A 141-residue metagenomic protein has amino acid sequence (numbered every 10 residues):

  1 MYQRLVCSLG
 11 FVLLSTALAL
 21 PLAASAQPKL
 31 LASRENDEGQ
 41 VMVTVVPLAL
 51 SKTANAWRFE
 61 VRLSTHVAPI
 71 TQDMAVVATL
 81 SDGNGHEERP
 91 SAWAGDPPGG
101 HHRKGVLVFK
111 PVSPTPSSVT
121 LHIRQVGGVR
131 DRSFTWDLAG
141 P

Functional and structural regions predicted by a protein language model:
M1-C7: Positively charged n-region of N-terminal signal peptides that target proteins for export
L9-A19: Bacterial N-terminal signal peptides
L20-A26: Sec/Tat signal peptide C-region and signal peptidase I cleavage site
Q27, N84-T135: Short, solvent-exposed, Trp/other aromatic-anchored flexible loops in extracytoplasmic proteins
P28-A54, G85-H86: Low-complexity, acidic Ser/Thr/Pro/Gly-rich terminal tails and inter-domain linkers that flank the onset of structured
V46, E60-S64, V108, H122-R124: Residue-level recognition of well-ordered beta-strand positions that form the cores of beta-sheet-rich folds across
A49-R89, G100-R103: Mid-length scaffold segments of soluble, non-membrane domains
T135-P141: Short beta-strand elements
